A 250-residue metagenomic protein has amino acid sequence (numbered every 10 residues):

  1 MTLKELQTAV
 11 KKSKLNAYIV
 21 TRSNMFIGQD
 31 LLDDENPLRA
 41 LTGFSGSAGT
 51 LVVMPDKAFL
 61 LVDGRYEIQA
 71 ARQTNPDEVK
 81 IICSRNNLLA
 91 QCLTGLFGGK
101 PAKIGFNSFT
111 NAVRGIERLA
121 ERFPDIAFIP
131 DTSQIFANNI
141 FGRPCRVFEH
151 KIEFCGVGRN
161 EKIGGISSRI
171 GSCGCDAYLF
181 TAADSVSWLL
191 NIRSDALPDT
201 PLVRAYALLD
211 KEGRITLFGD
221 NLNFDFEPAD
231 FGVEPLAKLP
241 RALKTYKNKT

Functional and structural regions predicted by a protein language model:
M1-L96, N111, G115-Y246: N-terminal accessory/capping or targeting/presequence segment of soluble
F97-P101: Phosphate/pyrophosphate-binding loops at sites that engage ATP/ADP/AMP, CoA/4′-phosphopantetheine, polyphosphate
A102-S108, N248-T250: Short glycine-rich phosphate-binding loop at a beta-alpha junction
